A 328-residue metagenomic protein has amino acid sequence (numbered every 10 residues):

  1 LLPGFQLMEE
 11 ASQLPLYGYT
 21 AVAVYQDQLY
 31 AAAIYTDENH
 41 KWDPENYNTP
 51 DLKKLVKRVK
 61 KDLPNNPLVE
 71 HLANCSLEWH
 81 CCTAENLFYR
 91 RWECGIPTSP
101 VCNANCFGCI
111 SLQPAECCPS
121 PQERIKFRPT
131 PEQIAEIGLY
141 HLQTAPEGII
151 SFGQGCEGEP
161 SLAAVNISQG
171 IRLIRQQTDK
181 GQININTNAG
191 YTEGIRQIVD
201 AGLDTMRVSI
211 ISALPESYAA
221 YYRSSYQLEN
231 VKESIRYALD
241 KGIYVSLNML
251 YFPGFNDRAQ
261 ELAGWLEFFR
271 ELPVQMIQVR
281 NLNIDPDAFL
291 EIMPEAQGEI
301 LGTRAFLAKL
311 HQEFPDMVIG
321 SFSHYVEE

Functional and structural regions predicted by a protein language model:
L1-L63, A263-E328: Auxiliary Fe-S-binding modules of radical SAM enzymes
D62-L63, P67-L77: Flexible inter-domain linker/hinge segments
W79-Q113, G148-F152: N-terminal pre-triad scaffold of radical SAM enzymes
E93, P97, Q113-Q169, L173-G194 (+3 more regions): Core AdoMet radical
A164-K180, E229-V245, A296-G320: Alpha-helix-loop-beta-strand connector modules within alpha/beta enzyme cores
G190, A213, F252-G254, I284 (+1 more regions): Residue-level marker for beta-strand->alpha-helix junctions and adjacent short loops that shape enzyme
E193-D200, G254-E271: Catalytic cores of alpha/beta
S224, I235-E261: Conserved strand-turn element in the central/C-terminal portion of the radical SAM core barrel that lines
